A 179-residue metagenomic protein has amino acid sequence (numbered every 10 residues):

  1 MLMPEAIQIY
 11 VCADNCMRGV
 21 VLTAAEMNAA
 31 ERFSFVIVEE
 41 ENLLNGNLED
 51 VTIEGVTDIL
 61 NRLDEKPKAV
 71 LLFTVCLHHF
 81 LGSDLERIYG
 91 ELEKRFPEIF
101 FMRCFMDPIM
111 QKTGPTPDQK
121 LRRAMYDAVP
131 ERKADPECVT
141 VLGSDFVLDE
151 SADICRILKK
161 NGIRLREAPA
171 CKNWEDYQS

Functional and structural regions predicted by a protein language model:
M1-S179: An N-terminal assembly and electron-transfer interface module characteristic of large anaerobic redox and radical
